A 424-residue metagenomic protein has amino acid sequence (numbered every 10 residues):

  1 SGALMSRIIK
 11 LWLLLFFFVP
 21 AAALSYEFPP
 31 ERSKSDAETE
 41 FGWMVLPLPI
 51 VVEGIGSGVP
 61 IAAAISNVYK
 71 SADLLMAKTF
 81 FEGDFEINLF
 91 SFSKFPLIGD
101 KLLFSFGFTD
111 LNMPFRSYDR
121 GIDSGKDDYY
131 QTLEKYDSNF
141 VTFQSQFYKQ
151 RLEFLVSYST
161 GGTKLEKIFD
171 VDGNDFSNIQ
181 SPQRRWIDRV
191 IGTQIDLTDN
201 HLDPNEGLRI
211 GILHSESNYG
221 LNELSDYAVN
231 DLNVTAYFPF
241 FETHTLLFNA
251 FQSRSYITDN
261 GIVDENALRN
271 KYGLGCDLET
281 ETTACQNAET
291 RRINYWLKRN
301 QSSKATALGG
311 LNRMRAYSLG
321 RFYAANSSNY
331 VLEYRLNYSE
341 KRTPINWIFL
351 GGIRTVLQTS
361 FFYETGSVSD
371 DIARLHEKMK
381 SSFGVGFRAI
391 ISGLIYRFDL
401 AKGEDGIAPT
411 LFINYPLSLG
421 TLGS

Functional and structural regions predicted by a protein language model:
S1-R32, L422-S424: Cleavable N-terminal export/targeting peptides
A23-F106, L155, I179-N205, A305-R315 (+5 more regions): Outer-membrane beta-barrel initiation region
E31, P114-D259: Transmembrane beta-strand segments of outer-membrane beta-barrel domains in Gram-negative and organellar OMPs
W43-V45, D73-A77, L102-F106, L152-V156 (+9 more regions): Transmembrane beta-strands of outer-membrane beta-barrel proteins
V51-E53, I65-N67, T79-F85, P96 (+12 more regions): Transmembrane beta-strands of outer-membrane beta-barrel pores
T79-Y148, D175, L247-A307, L400 (+1 more regions): Outer-membrane beta-barrel translocator/channel fold
I191, F387-I391, I407-S424: Outer-membrane beta-barrel "beta-signal"
L202-G352, I413: C-terminal outer-membrane beta-barrel translocator/porin domains of Gram-negative envelope proteins and their
